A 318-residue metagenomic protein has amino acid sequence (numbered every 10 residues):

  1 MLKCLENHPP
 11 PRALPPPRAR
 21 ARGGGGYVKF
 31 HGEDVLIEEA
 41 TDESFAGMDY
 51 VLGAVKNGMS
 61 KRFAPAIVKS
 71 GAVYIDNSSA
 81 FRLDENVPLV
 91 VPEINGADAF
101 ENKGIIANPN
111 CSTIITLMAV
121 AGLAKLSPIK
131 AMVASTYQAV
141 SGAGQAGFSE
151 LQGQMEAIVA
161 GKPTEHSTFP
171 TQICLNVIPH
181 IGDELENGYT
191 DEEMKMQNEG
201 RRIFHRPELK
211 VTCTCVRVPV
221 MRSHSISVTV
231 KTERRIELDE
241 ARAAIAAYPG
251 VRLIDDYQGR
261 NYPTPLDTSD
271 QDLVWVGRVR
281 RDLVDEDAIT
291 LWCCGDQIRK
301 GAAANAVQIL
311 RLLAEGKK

Functional and structural regions predicted by a protein language model:
M1-I173, E208-K210, R234, A243 (+5 more regions): N-terminal Rossmann-like NAD(P) cofactor-binding subdomain of oxidoreductases, focused on the glycine-rich
L2, Q197-R201, R242, A246: Generic solvent-exposed, charged/amphipathic alpha-helical segments that serve as macromolecular interface scaffolds
F100-A107, N176-N187, L291-C293: Helix-loop-beta segment of a Rossmann-like dinucleotide-binding subdomain
G104-I115, G188-Q197, G301-N305: A glycine-rich, Thr/Ser-enriched phosphate-binding loop motif common to dinucleotide/cofactor-binding enzymes
G142-Q145, L185-G188, V220-S223, L238-D239: Short acidic/glycine-rich loop or secondary-structure boundary segments that cap or lie
F169-M221: Oxyanion-binding "anion nests"
E208-K318: C-terminal active-site/capping subdomain that shapes the small-molecule cofactor and substrate pocket of enzyme
